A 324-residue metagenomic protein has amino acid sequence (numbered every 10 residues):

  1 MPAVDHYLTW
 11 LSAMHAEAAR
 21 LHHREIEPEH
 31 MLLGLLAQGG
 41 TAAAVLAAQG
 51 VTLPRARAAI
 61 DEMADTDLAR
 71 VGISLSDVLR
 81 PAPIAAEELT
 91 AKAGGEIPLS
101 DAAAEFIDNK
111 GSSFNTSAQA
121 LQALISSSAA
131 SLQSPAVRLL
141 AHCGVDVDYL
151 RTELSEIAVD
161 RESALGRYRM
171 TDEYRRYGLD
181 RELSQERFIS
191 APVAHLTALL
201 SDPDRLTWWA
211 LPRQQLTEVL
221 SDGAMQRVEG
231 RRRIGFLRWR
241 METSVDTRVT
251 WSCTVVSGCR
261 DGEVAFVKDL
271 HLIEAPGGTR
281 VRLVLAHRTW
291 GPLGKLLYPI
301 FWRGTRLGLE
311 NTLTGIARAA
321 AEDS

Functional and structural regions predicted by a protein language model:
M1-S190: Histone-fold recognition with a strong bias for associated Lys/Arg-rich disordered tails
S184-P192, L196, A224-R232: Hydrophobic, structured segments
S190-L211: Amphipathic alpha-helical segments
V193-A194, S244-D246, L272-T279: A short, structured loop/turn motif at beta-sheet edges
L196-T197, L206, M241, L283 (+1 more regions): Hydrophobic pocket/interface hotspot
T207-W208, T217-E263, A321-D323: Glycine-rich portal/gate segments that line the openings of hydrophobic small-molecule binding cavities
S257-L307: Beta-strand/loop substructures that line and gate deep hydrophobic ligand-binding cavities in soluble
L297-S324: A conserved amphipathic terminal alpha-helix motif
